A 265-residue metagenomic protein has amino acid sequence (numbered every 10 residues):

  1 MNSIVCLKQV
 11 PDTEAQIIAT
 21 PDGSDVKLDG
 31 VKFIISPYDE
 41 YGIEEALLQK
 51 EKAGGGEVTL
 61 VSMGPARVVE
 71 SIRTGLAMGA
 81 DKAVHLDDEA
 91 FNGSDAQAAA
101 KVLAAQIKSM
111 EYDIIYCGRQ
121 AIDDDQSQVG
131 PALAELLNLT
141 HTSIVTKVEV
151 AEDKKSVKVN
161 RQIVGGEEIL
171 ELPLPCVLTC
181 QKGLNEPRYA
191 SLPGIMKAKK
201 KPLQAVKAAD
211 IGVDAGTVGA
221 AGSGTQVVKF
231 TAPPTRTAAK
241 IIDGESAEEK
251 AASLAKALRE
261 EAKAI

Functional and structural regions predicted by a protein language model:
M1-I265: N-terminal glycine-rich FAD/FM-binding segment characteristic of electron-transfer flavoproteins
